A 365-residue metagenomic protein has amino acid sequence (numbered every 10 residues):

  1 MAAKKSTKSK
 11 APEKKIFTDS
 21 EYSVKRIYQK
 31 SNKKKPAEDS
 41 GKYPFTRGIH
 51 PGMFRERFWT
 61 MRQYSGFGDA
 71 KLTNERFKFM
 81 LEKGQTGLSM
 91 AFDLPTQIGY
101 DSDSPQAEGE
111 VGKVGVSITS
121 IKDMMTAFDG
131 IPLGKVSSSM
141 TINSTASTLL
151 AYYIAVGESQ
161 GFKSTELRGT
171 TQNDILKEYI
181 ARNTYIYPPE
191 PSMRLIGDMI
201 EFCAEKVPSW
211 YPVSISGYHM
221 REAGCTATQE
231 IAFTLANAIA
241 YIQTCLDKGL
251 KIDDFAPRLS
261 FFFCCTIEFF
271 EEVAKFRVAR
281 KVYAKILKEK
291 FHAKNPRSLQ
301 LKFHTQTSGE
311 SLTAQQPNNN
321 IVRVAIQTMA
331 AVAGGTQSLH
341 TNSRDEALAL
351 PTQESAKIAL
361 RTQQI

Functional and structural regions predicted by a protein language model:
A2-T266, E271-E272, K290, R297-H304 (+2 more regions): Catalytic alpha/beta active-site cores
L149, G224-A232, T266-V278, T307-I321 (+1 more regions): Short glycine/threonine-rich loop-to-helix capping motif typified by GTGT followed within a few residues by an Asp-Pro
L195-D198, N237, V278, V282 (+2 more regions): A non-catalytic, amphipathic alpha-helix used as a structural packing/dimerization or gating element in enzyme scaffolds
V273-E289: Hydrophobic/aromatic-rich, well-ordered segments within soluble, folded domains that form packed cores
K281, K285, R323-A330, L339 (+2 more regions): Feature representing long, continuous alpha-helical segments
E289-K290, I321-A325, L348: Hydrophobic alpha-helical bundle architecture
Q337-I365: Active-site or pore-adjacent capping/gating segments
